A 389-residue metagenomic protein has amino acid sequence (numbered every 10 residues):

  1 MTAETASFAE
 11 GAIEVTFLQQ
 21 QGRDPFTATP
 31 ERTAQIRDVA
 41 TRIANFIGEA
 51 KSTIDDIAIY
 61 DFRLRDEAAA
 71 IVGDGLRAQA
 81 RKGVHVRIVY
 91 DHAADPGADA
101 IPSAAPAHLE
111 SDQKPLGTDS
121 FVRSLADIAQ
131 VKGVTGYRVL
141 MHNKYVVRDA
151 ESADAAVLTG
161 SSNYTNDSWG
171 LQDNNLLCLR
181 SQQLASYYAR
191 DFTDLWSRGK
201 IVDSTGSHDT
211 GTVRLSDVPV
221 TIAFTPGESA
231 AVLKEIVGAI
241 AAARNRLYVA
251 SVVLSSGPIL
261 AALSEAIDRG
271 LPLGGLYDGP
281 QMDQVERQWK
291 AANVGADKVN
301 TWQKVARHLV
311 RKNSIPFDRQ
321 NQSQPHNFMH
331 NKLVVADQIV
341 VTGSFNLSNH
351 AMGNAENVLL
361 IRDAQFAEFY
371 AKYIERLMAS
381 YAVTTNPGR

Functional and structural regions predicted by a protein language model:
T2-A44, E49-T53, E67-G160, D167-W169 (+5 more regions): PLD/PLD-like phosphodiesterase catalytic module centered on the HKD motif
A34, G170, F224-E228: Short beta->alpha junction loops
D55-D61, V249-A250: Short acidic, glycine-rich surface-loop motifs adjacent to enzyme active sites
Y60, S162, V252, F345: Active-site metal-binding loops of divalent metal-dependent hydrolases
W169-D173, V220: Flexible glycine/proline-enriched surface loops and loop-helix/loop-strand junctions
S181-G238: Aspartyl protease catalytic domain
V218-A239, N245-R269: Beta-propeller domains
